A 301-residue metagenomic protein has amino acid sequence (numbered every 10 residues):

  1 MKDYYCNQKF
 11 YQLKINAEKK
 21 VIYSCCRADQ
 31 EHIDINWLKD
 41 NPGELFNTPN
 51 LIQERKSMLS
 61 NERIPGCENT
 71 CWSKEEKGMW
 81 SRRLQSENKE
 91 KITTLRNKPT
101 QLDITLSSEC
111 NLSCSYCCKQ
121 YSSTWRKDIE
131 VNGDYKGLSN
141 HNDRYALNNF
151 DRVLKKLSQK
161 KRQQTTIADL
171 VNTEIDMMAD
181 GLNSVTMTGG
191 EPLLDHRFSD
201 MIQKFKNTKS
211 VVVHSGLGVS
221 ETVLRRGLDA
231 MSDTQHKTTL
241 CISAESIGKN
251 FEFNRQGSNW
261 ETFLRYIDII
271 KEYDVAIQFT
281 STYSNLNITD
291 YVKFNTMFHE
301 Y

Functional and structural regions predicted by a protein language model:
M1-K89: Accessory C-terminal segments flanking Radical SAM cores
F10, I22, R27-D29, M201-K204 (+2 more regions): Short, intrinsically disordered, charge-balanced linker/junction segments flanking boundaries in proteins
T48, I52, K89-T94, Q163-D176: A Trp-anchored, charged/polar loop motif used as the substrate-binding/catalytic surface of acyl/ester-handling
E76, S115, S122: Short functional micro-motifs and their immediate structural scaffolds
E76-Q101, C110-L112, G133: Recognition helices and adjacent regulatory flanks at domain boundaries
P99-E109, Q120-I167, A179-H196, K206-L224 (+2 more regions): Core AdoMet radical
G227-K237, K271, H299: Acidic (Asp/Glu)-rich catalytic clusters
N285-H299: Catalytic cores of alpha/beta
